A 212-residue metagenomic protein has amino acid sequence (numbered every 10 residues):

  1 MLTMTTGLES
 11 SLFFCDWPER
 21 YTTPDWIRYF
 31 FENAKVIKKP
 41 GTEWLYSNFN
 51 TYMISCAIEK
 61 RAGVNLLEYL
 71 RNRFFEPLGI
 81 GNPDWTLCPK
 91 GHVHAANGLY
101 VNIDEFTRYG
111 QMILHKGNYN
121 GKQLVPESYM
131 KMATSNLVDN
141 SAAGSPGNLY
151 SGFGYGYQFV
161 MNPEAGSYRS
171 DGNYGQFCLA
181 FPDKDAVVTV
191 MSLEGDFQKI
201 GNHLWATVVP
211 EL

Functional and structural regions predicted by a protein language model:
M1-I80, I103-M112: Active-site-adjacent helix/loop patches that line small-molecule binding or acyl-intermediate pockets
L2-T3, L45, N82-T86, R108-Q111 (+3 more regions): Structural recognition of the beta-strand scaffold that forms the well-ordered cores of secreted hydrolase catalytic
G7-E9, T51, H92-V93, I113 (+3 more regions): Solvent-exposed loop/turn segments at secondary-structure junctions within structured extracellular/periplasmic domains
D25-Y29, F74-D84, M132-D139, E211-L212: Short, mixed-charge aromatic SLiMs
K38-Y46, V93-Y100, R169-Q176: Solvent-exposed loop and edge beta-strand segments that line ligand/cofactor-binding and catalytic clefts
E76-A133: Active-site-proximal binding-pocket segments
I80-P83, K131-V188: Active-site Gly/Thr loop motif
S170-L212: Structured C-terminal helix/loop/strand segments within mature extracytoplasmic catalytic/sensor domains
